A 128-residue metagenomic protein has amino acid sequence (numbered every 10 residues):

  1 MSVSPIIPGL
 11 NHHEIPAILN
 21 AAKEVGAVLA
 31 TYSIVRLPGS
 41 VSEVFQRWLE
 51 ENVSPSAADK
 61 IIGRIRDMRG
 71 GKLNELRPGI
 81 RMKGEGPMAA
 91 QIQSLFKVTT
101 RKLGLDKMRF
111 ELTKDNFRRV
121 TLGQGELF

Functional and structural regions predicted by a protein language model:
S4-P8, V35-L37: Active-site beta-loop-alpha junctions enriched in small/polar residues
H13-F128: Auxiliary Fe-S-binding modules of radical SAM enzymes
